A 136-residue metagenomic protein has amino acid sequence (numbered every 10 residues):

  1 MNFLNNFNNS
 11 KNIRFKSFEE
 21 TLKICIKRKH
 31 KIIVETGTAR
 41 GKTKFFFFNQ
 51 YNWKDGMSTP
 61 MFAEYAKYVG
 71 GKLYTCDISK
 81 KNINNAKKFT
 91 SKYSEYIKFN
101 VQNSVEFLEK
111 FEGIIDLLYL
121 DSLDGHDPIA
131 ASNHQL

Functional and structural regions predicted by a protein language model:
M1-L136: A short alpha-helical cap/connector motif
